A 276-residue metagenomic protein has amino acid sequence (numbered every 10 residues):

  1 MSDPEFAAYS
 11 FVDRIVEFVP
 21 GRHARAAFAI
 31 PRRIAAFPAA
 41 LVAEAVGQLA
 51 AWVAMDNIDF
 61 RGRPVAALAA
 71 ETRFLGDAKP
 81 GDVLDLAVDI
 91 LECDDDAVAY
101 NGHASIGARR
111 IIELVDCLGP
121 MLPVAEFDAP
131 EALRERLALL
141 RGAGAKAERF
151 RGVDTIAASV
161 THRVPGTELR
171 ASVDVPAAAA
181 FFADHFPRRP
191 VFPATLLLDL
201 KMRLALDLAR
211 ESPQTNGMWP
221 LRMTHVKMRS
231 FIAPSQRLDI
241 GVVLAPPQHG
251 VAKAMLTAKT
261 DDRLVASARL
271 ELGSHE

Functional and structural regions predicted by a protein language model:
M1-A36, R61, L75-A78, L91-A97 (+6 more regions): Non-catalytic linker/capping segments at the edges of enzyme domains
R33, P64, L197-L200: Residue-level signal for alpha-helical context at structural boundaries
I34, P38-W52, P187-P190: Compact, glycine-rich, soluble single-domain proteins
V42-V46, L197-M202: Acidic helix/loop or adjacent segment enriched in Glu/Asp that either coordinates divalent metal
A50-A87, I111-E113, L118-P120, M202-G241 (+1 more regions): Hydrophobic beta-strand-centered segment that forms part of the acyl-chain substrate-binding groove
